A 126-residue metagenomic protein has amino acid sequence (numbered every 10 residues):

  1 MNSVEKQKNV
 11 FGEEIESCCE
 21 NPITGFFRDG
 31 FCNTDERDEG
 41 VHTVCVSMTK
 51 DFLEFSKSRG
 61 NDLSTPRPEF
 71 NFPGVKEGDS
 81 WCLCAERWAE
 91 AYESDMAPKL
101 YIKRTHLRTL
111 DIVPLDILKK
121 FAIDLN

Functional and structural regions predicted by a protein language model:
M1-D51, I123-D124: Extended boundary segments
S47-D62: Short, basic/aromatic beta-hairpin or loop at an interaction surface
S64-N71: Short alpha-helix capping/helix-loop boundary micro-motifs
W88-D111: Short, compositionally biased
L107-N126: Glycine- and charge-enriched low-complexity intrinsically disordered segments
